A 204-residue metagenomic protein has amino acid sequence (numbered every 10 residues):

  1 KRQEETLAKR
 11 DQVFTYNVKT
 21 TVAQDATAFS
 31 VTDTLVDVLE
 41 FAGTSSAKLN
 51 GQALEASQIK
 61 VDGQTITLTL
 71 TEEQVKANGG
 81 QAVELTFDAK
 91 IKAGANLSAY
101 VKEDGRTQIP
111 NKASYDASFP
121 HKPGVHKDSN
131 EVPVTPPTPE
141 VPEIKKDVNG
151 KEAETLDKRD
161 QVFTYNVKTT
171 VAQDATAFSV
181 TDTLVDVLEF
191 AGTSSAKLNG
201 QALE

Functional and structural regions predicted by a protein language model:
K1-L7, A47, P142-E154, A196: Short, solvent-exposed loop/edge segments of extracellular or virion-exposed proteins
Q3, S98-N149: Extracellular/luminal low-complexity Ser/Thr/Pro-rich, glycosylation-prone repeat/linker regions
K9-T27, D157-T176: Short beta-strand elements of extracellular/lumenal beta-sandwich folds
F14-V18, T69-I109, V167: Low-complexity, intrinsically disordered segments enriched in Ser/Thr together with acidic residues
V22-A28, L39-F41, K76, L97 (+2 more regions): A short beta-turn/strand-edge loop motif at beta-sheet boundaries
S30-E73, S179-E204: A surface/secretory-pathway sequence property marking extracellular, secreted, or lumenal proteins enriched
P133-P136, F178, D182: Low-complexity, Ser/Thr/Pro-rich intrinsically disordered linker/stalk segments at domain junctions
